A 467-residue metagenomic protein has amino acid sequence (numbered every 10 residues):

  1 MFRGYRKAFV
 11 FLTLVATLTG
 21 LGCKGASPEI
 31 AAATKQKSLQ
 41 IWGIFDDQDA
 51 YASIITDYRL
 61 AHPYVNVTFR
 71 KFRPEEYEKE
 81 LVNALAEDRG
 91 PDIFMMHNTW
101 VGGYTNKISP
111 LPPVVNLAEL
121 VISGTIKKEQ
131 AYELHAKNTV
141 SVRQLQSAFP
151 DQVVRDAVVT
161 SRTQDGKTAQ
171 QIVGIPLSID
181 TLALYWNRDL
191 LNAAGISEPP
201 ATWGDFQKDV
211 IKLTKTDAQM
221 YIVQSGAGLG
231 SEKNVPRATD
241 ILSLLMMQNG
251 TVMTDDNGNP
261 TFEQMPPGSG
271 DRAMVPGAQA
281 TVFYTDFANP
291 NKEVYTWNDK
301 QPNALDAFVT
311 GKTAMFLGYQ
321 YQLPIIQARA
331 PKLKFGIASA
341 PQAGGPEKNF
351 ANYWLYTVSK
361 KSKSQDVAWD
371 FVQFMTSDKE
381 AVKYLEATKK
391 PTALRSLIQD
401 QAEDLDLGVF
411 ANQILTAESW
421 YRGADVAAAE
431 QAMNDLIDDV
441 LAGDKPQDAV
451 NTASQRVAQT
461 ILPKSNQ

Functional and structural regions predicted by a protein language model:
F2-S109, P113-Q130, A136, E198 (+6 more regions): Conserved N-terminal structural module of periplasmic/extracytoplasmic solute-binding proteins
G43, E386-S396, A402, D406-P463 (+1 more regions): C-terminal capping/gating helix-and-loop segments adjacent to ligand/active sites or protein-protein/ligand interfaces
K71-E80, W203-K208, Y295-V309: Short helix-initiation/N-cap motifs at beta->coil->alpha
D92-M95, A314-G318: Paired acidic/hydrophobic, glycine-rich loop segments that form the ligand-binding mouth/hinge of periplasmic-binding
W100-T181: Hinge/lid segment of periplasmic solute-binding proteins
V114-A148, S231-E232, T251-A278, A328-R329 (+1 more regions): Short, solvent-exposed loop/beta-turn-alpha elements that line the ligand-binding surface or hinge of extracytoplasmic
A194, P267-D271, N289-N291, M315-Q322 (+4 more regions): Extracytoplasmic/periplasmic substrate-recognition and gating elements
D209-K215, M247, T251-W297: Glycine-centered hinge/linker elements that transmit conformational signals in sensory and ligand-binding systems
